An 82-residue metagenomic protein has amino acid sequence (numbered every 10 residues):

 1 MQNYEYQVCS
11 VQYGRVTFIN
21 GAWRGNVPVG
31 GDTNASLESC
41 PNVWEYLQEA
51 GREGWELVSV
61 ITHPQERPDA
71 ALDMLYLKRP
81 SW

Functional and structural regions predicted by a protein language model:
M1-W82: Terminus-proximal functional modules
